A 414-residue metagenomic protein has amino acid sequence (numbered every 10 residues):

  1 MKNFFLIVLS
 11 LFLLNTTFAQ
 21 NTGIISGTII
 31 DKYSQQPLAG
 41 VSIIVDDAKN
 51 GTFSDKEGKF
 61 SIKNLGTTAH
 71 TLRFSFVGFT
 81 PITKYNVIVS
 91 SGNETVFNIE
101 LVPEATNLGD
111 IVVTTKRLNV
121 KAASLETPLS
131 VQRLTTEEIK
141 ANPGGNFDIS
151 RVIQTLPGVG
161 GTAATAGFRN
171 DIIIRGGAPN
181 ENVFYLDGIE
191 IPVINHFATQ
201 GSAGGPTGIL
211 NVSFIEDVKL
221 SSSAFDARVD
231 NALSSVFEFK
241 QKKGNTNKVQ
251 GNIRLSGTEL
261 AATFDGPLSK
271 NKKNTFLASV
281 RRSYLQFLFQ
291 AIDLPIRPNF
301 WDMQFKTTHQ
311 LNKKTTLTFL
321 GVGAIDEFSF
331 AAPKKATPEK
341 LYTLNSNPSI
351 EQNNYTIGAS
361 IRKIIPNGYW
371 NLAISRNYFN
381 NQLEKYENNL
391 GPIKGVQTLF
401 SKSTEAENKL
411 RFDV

Functional and structural regions predicted by a protein language model:
A19-D110: Periplasm-facing N-terminal accessory domains of Gram-negative outer-membrane beta-barrel systems
T80, L118, P179, I191 (+5 more regions): Structural signature of outer-membrane beta-barrel domains
T80, V87-V96, T114-D226, V236-K242: Periplasmic N-terminal accessory/gating domains of Gram-negative outer-membrane beta-barrel systems
D148, Q154, R169, G205 (+7 more regions): Transmembrane beta-barrel architecture of outer-membrane proteins
G204-G208, E216-A227, S235-G266, A278-R282 (+1 more regions): Short strand-turn segments of transmembrane beta-barrel domains in outer membranes, especially the first one or two
T246-Q250, Q286-K306, Y342-N354, I393-R411: Outer-membrane beta-barrel proteins
G257-R282, L294-E327, S349-N371, R376: Transmembrane beta-barrel wall of Gram-negative outer-membrane proteins
T316-K363, W370, Y378-A406: Flexible loop and strand-edge segments within Gram-negative outer membrane beta-barrel domains
